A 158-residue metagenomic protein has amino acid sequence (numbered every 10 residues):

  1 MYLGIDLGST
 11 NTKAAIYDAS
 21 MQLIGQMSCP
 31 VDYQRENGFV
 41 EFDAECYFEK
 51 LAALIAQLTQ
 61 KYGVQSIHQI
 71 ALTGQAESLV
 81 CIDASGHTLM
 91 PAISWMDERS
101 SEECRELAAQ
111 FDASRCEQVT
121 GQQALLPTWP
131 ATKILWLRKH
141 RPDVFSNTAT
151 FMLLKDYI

Functional and structural regions predicted by a protein language model:
M1-M90, E102, N147: N-terminal glycine/serine-rich phosphate-binding loop of ATP-dependent small-molecule kinases, especially carbohydrate
A56-I158: Glycine-rich phosphate-binding/catalytic subdomain of phosphoryl-transfer and nucleotide/sugar-phosphate-processing
